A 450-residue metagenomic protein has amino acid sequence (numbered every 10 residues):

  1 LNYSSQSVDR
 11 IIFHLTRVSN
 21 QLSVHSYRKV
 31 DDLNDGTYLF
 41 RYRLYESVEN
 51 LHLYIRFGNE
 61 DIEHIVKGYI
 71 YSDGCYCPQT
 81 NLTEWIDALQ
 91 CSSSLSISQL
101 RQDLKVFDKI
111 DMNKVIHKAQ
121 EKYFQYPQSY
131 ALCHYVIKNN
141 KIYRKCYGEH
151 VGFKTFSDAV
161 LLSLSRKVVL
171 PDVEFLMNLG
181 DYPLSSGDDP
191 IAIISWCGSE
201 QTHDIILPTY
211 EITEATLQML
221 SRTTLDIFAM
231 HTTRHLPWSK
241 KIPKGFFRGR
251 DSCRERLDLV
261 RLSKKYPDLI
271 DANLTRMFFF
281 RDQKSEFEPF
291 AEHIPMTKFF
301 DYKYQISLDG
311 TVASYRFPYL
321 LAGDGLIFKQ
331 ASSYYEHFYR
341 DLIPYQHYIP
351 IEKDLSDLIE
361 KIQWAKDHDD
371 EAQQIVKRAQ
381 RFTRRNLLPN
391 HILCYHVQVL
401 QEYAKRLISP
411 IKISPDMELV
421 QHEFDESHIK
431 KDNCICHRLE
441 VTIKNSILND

Functional and structural regions predicted by a protein language model:
L1-S5, F13-L15, F40, L53-I55: Beta-strand-rich structural segments
Y3-S5, D61-G68: Beta-sandwich strand segments
D9-K29: Short amphipathic beta-strand segments in non-cytosolic proteins
T16, R43-Y45, R56, G180 (+5 more regions): Structured beta-strand/turn binding interfaces of compact recognition modules in eukaryotic regulators
Q21, T37-L39, E46-N50, D61 (+1 more regions): Secretory-pathway glycan-assembly enzymes, especially type II membrane glycosyltransferases that use nucleotide-sugar
V30-R41: Aromatic sugar-binding surface patches on proteins that engage polysaccharides or sugar-phosphate polymers
I55-D61: Enriched for extracellular/lumenal, surface-exposed ectodomains of secreted and cell-surface proteins
H293-F424, I429-I443, L448-N449: Catalytic binding pocket for nucleotide-activated donors in carbohydrate/polymer assembly enzymes
